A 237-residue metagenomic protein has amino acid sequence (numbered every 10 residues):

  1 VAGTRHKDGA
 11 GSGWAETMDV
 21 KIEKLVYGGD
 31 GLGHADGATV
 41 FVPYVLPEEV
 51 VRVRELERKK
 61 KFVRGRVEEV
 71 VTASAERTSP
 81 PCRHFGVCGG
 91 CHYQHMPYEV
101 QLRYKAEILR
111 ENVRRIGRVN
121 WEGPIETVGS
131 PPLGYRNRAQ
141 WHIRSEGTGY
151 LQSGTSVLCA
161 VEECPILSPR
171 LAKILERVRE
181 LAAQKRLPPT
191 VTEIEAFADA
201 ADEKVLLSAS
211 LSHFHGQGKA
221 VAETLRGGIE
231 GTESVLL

Functional and structural regions predicted by a protein language model:
A2-L237: Accessory RNA-recognition modules of RNA-modification enzymes
